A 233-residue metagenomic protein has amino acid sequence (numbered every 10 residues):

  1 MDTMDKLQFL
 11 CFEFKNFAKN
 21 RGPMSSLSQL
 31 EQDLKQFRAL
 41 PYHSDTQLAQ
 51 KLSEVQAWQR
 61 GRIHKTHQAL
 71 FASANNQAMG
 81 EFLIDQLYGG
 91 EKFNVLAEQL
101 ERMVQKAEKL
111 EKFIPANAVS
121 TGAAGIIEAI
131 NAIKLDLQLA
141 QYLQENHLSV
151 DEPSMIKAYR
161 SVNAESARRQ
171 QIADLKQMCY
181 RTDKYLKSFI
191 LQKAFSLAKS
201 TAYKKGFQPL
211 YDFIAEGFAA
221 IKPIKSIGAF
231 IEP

Functional and structural regions predicted by a protein language model:
D2-D5, N16, N20: Intrinsic-disorder-associated, low-complexity terminal segments enriched in Asp/Asn/His/Tyr and depleted of Lys/Arg
S25-P233: Extended, well-ordered protein cores
